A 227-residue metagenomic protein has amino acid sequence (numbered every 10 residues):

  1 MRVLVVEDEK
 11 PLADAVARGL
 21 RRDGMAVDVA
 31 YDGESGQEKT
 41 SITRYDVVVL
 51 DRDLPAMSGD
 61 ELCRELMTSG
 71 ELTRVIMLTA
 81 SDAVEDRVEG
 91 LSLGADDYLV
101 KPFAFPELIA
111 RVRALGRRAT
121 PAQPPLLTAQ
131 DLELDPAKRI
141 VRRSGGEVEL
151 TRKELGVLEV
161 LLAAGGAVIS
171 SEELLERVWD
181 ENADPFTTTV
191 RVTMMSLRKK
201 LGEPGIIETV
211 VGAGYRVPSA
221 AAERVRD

Functional and structural regions predicted by a protein language model:
M1-A119: N-terminal/domain-start alpha-helical segments
D96, A213-G214: Short acidic-rich active-site patches of cyclic nucleotide enzymes
R113-L126, G166: The C-terminal output helix
T128-I140, K199, A213, A221-D227: Short boundary/linker motifs that mark transitions into or out of structured domains
I140, G145-G205, V211-A213, S219: Positively charged, aromatic-enriched patches within helix-turn-helix-type DNA-binding elements, predominantly
